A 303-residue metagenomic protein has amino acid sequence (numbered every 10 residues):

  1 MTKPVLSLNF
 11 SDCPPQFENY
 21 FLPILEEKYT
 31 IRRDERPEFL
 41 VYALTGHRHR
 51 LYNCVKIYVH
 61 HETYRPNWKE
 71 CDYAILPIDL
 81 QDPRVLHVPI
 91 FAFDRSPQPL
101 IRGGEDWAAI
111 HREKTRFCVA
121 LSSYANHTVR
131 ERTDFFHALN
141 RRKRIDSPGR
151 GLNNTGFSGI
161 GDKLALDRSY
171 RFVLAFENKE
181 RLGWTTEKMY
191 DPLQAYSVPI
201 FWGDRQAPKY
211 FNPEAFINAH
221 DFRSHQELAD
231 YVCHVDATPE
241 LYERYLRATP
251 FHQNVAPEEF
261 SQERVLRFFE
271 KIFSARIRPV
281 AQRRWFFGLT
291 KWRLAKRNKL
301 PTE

Functional and structural regions predicted by a protein language model:
T2-Y58, Y64-G151, T155-V173, N178-E303: Pol beta-like nucleotidyltransferase catalytic core
